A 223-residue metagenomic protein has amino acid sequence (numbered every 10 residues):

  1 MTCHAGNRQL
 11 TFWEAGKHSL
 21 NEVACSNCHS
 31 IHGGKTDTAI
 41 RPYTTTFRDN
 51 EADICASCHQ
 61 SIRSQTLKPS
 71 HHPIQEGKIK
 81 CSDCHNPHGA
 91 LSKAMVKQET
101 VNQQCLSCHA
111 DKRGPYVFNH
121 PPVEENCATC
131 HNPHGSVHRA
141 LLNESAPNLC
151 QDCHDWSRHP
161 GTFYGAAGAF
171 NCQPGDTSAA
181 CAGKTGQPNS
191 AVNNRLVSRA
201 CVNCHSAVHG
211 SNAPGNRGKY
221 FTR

Functional and structural regions predicted by a protein language model:
M1-R223: Inter-heme linker and motif-flanking segments adjacent to c-type heme-binding CXXCH motifs in c-type cytochromes
